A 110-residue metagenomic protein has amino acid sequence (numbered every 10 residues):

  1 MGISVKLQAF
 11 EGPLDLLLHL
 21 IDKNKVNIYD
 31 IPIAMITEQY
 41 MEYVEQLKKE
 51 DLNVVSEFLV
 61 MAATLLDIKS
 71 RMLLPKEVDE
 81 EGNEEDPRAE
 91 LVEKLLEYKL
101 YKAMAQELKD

Functional and structural regions predicted by a protein language model:
M1-D110: Long, charge-dense, low-complexity tracts
